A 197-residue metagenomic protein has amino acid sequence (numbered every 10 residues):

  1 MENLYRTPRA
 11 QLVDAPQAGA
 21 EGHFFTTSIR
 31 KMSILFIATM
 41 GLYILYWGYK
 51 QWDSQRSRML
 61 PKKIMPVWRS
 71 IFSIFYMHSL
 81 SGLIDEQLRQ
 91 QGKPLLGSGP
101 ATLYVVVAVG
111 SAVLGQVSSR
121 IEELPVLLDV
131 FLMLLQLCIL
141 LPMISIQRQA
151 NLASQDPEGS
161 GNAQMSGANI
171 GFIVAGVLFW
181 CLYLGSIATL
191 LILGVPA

Functional and structural regions predicted by a protein language model:
E2-I121, I139-F179: Membrane-interface extramembranous regions at the lipid-water interface
I121-L124, P196-A197: Membrane-interfacial hairpin junctions
P125-I139: Alpha-helical transmembrane segments
L184-A197: Juxtamembrane boundary at the C-terminal end of a transmembrane helix
